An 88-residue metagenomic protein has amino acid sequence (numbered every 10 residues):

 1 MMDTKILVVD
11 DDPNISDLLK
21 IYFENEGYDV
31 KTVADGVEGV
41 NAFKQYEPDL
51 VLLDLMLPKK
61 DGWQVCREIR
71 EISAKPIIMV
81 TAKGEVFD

Functional and structural regions predicted by a protein language model:
M1-K5: Non-catalytic signal-transmission and effector/linker regions of two-component phosphorelay proteins
D10, A34, L57: Conserved acidic carboxylate
S16, P58, E85: The feature encodes the CheY-like receiver
D17-N25: Charged docking surfaces used in two-component/phosphorelay signaling
G27-A34, A42: Short hydrophobic/Thr-rich beta-strand motif most characteristic of the beta2 strand and flanking loop of CheY-like
D35-E38, D61-Q64, I69, D88: Acidic catalytic/metal-coordinating carboxylates
K44-P48, E68-K75, G84: Conserved phosphotransfer cores of two-component systems
D54, T81: Active-site residues of response regulator receiver
